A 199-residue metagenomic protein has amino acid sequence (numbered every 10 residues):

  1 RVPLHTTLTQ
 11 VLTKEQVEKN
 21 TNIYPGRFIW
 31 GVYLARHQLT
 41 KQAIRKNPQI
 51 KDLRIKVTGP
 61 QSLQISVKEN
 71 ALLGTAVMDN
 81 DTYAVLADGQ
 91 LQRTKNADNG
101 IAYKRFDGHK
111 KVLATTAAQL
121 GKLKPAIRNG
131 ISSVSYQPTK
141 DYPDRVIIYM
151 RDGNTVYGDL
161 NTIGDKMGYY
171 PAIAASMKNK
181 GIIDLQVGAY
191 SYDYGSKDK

Functional and structural regions predicted by a protein language model:
V2-H5, W30-D79, V85: Periplasmic polypeptide-binding modules associated with outer-membrane biogenesis and secretion
P3-H5, E18-N20, D52-K56, S62-K68 (+7 more regions): Soluble periplasmic/extracytoplasmic beta-strand elements of cell-envelope proteins
H5-Q10, T58-P60, K68-L72, A87-Q90 (+6 more regions): Solvent-exposed coil/turn segments that connect beta secondary-structure elements in extracytoplasmic/periplasmic
L8-P48, R93-A114: Periplasmic/extracytosolic POTRA-like scaffold domains at the N-termini of outer-membrane and outer-envelope
P48, T58-S62, D79-N80, L86 (+6 more regions): Extracytoplasmic
I65-P138: Extracytoplasmic segments of membrane-associated envelope/inner-membrane machinery
K111-P171: Soluble extracytoplasmic domains of inner/organellar membrane proteins
N154-K199: Extracytoplasmic/luminal low-complexity segments enriched in Pro/Gly and acidic/polar residues that act as flexible
